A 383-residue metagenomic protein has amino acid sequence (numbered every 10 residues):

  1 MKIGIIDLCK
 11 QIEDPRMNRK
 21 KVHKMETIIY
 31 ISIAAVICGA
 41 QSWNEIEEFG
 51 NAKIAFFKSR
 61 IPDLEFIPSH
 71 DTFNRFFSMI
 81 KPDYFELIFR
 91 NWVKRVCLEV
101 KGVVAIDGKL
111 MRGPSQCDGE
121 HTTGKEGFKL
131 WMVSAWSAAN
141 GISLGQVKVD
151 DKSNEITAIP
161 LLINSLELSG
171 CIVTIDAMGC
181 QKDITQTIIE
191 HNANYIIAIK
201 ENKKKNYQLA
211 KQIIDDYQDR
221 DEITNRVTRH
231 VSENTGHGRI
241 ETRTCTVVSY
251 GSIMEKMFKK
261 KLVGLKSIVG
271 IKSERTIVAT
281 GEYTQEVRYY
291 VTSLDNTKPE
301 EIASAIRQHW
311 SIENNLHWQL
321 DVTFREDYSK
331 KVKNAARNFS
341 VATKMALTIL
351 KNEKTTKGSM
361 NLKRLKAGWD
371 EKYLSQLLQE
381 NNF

Functional and structural regions predicted by a protein language model:
G4, C9-Q11, N18-I175, C180-D183: Conserved, well-structured functional cores that handle cations and Mg-NTP chemistry
C9-I12, K53, Q319-F383: A short, flexible helix-boundary coil/loop motif
T27-G39, W318, T343-K351: Short, hydrophobic/amphipathic alpha-helical patches that form generic packing surfaces within helical domains
I46, T297-K330: Short amphipathic alpha-helical "interface-anchor" segments enriched in bulky aromatics
P82, N164, A193, D215 (+4 more regions): Generic secondary-structure signature for well-ordered alpha-helical cores
F89-N91, T224-R229, L316-V322, K357-M360: Short coil/turn segments at secondary-structure boundaries
I142-N234, G238: Nuclease catalytic cores that cleave nucleic-acid phosphodiester bonds, predominantly acidic two-metal-ion
K200-R307: An anionic, glycine-rich sequence signature occurring as long contiguous blocks
